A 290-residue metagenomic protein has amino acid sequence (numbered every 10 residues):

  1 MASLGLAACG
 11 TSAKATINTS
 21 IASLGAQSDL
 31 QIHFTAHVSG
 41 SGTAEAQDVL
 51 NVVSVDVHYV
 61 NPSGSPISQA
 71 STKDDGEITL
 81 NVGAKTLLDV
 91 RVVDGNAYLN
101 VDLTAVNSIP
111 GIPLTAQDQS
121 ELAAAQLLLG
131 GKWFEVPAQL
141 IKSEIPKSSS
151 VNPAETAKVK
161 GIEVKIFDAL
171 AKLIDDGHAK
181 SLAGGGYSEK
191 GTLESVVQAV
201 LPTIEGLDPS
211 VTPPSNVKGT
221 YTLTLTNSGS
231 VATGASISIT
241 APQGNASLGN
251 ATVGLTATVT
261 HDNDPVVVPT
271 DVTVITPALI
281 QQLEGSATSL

Functional and structural regions predicted by a protein language model:
G5-A8: C-terminal motif of bacterial Sec signal peptides marking the signal peptidase cleavage site
G10-L290: Subset-of-secretome marker
